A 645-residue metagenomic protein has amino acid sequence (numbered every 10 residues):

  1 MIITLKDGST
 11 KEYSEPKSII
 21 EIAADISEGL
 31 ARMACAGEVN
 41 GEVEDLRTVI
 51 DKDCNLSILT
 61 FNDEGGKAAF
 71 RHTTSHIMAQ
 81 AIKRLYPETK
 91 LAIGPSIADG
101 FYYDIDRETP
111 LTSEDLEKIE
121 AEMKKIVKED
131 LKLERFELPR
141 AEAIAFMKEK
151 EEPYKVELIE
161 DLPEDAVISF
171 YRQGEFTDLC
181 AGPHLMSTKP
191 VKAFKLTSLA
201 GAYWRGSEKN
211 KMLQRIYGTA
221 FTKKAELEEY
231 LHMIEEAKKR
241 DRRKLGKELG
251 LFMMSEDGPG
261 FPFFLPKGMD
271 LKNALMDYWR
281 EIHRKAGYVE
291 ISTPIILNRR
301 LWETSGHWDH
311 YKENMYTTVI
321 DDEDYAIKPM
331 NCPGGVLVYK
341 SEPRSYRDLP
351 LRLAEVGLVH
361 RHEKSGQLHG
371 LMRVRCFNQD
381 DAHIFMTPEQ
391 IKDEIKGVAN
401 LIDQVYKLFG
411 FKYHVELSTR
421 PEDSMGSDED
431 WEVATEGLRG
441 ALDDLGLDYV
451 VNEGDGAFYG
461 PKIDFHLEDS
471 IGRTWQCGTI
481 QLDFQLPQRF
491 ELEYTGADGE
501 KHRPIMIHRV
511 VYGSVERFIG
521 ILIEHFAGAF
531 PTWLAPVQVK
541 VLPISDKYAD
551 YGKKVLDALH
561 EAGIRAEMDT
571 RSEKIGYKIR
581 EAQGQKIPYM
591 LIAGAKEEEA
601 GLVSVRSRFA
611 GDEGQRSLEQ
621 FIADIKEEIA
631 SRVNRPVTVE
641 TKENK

Functional and structural regions predicted by a protein language model:
M1-A92, I97-K645: NTP/phosphate- and nucleic-acid-binding module
